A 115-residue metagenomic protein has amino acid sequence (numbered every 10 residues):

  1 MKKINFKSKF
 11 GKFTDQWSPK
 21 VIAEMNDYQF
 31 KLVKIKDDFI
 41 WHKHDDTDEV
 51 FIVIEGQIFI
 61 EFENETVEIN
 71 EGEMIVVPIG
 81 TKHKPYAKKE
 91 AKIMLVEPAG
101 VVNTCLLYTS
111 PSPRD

Functional and structural regions predicted by a protein language model:
M1-K31, S110: A short, N-terminal "cap"/entry segment at the start of jelly-roll beta-barrel domains of the cupin/DSBH fold
N26, E61-E65: Short strand-coil-strand connectors
N26, I54-E55, E71, K89: A cytosolic small-molecule/anion-sensing beta-strand core signal
F30-H44: Conserved short histidine dyad/triad with adjacent acidic residue
I35, D45-F59: Short, conserved beta-strand element in jelly-roll/cupin
N64-I79: Short acidic-glycine-tyrosine-enriched beta hairpin
I79-T104: Ligand-binding loop in jelly-roll beta-barrel domains
Y108-D115: Conserved small/polar residues in nucleotide/adenosyl-binding loops
